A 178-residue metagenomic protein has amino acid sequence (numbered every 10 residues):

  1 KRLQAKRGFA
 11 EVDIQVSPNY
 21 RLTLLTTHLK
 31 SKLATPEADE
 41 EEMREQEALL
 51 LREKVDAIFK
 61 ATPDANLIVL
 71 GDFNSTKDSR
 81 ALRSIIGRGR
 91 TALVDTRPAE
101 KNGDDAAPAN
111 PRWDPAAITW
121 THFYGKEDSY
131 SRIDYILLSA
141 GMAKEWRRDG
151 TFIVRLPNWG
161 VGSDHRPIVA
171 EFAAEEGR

Functional and structural regions predicted by a protein language model:
K1-L29: Structured beta-strand-rich core segments of catalytic domains in phosphoester-bond hydrolases
K1-R2, L33-M43: Acidic/histidine-rich helix-loop elements that form or flank divalent-metal/phosphate-binding sites at the catalytic
Q4, D13, D56-I68, S75-R178: Metal-dependent phosphoester-hydrolase catalytic domains
Q15, N19, R44, I68: A surface/extracellular/periplasmic glyco- and lipid-processing/surface-interacting theme
L29, D72-F73: Active-site metal-binding loops of divalent metal-dependent hydrolases
S31-A34, R178: A short local loop/turn or secondary-structure capping micro-motif enriched for an aromatic residue
E41-P63: A long, amphipathic alpha-helix that forms part of the scaffold/cap immediately adjacent to metal-dependent active
